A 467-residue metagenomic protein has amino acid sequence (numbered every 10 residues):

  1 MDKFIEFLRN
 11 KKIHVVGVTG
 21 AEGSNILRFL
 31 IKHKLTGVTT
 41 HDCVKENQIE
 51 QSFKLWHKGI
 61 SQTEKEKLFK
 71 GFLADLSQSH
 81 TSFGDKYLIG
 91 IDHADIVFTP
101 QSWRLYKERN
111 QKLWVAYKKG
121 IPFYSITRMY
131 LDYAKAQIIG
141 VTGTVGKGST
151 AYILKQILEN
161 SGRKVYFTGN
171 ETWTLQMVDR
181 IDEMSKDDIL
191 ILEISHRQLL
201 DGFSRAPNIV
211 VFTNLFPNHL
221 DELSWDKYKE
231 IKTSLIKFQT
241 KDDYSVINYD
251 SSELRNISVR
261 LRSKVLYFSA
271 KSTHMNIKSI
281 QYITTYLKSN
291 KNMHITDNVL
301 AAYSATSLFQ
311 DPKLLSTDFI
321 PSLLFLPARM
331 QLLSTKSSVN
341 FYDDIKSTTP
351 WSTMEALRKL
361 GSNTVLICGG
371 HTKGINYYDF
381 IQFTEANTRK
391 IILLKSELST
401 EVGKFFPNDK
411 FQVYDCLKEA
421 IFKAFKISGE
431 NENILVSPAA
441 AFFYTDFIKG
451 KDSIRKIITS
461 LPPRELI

Functional and structural regions predicted by a protein language model:
M1-E66, S79, H93, K164 (+3 more regions): ATP-dependent carboxylate-amine ligase
K34-T36, K118-I121, Q239-Y244, L261-K264 (+2 more regions): A short helix->loop->beta-strand "cap" motif at the edges of active sites that frequently abuts
T63-I89: Glycine-rich, highly charged phosphate/nucleotide-binding loops
D85-A116: Charged, amphipathic alpha-helical linker segments immediately N-terminal to NTP-binding catalytic cores
I126-T172: Walker A (P-loop) phosphate-binding motif
M184-L261, L266-Y267, S272-N290, T445-I448: Flexible active-site lid/hinge loop adjacent to a nucleotide/diphosphate and Mg2+-phosphate binding pocket
E222-K229, T233, V259-W351, G450 (+3 more regions): Adenine nucleotide phosphate-binding catalytic loops in nucleotide-utilizing enzymes
